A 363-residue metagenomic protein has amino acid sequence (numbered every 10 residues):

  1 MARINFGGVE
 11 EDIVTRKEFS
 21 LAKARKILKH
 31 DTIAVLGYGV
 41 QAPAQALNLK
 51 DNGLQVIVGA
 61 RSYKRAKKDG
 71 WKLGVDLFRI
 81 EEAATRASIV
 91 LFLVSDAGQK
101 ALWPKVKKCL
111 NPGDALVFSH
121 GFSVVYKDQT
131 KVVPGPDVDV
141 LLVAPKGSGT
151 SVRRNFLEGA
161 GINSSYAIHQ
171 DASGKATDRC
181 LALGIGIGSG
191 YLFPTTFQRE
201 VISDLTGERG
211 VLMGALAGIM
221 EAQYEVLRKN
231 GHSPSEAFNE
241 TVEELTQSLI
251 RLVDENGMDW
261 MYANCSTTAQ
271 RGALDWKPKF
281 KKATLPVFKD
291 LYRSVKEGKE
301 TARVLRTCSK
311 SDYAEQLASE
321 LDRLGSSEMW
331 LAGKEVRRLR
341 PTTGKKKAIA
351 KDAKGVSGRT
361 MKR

Functional and structural regions predicted by a protein language model:
A2-F6, E11-K17, K229-R363: NAD(P)-dependent Rossmann-like dehydrogenase/reductase catalytic/cofactor-binding core
A2-G74: NAD(P)+-binding Rossmann beta1-loop-alpha1 motif at the extreme N-terminus of oxidoreductases
T32-A34, Q55-I57, V75-D76, S88-F92 (+5 more regions): Structural motif
R61, W71-V125, V133-S148: Rossmann-like NAD(P)-binding element
A66, A83, Q99, P234-F238: Small-residue helix-packing motif on alpha-helices
F118-R209: Rossmann-fold dinucleotide-binding core
G174-K229, S235-V253: Active-site-proximal catalytic alpha-helix in oxidoreductases
